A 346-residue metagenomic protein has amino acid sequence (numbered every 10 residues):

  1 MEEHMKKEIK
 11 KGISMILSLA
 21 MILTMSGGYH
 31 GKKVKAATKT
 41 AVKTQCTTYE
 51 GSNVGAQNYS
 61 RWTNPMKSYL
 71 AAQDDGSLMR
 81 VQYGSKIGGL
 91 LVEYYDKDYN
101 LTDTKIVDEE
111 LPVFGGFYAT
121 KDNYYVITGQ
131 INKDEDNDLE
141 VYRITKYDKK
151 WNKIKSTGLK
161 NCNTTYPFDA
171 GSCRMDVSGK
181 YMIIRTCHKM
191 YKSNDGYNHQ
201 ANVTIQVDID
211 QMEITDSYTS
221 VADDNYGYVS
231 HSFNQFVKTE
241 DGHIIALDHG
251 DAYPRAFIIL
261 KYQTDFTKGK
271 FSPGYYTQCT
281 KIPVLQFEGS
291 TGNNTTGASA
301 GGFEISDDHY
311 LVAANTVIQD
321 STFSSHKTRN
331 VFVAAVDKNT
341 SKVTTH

Functional and structural regions predicted by a protein language model:
L23-T40: Sec-dependent signal peptide cleavage junction
T44-R61, T104-E110, S156-F168, T215-H231 (+2 more regions): Short loop/turn motifs that cap or connect beta-strands within the blades of beta-propeller-type repeat domains
E50-L90, E110-L111: Beta-strand-rich domains and repeat architectures in extracellular enzymes and scaffolds, especially beta-propellers
W62-A72, E110-T120, T165-M175, D223-T239 (+1 more regions): Repeated scaffold domains used in trafficking and secretory/extracellular systems, primarily beta-propellers
D75-R80, D122-I127, K180-R185, D241-A246 (+1 more regions): Entry beta-strands of beta-propeller and related beta-repeat scaffolds
G84-G88, D134-E140, K192-A201, D251-R255 (+1 more regions): Short, solvent-exposed loop/turn segments at conserved positions within beta-propeller repeat blades
L91-Y95, L139-W151, Y197-E213, A256-K268 (+1 more regions): Beta-propeller blade signature
L101-K133, G158-N163: Blade-loop segments of beta-propeller domains
